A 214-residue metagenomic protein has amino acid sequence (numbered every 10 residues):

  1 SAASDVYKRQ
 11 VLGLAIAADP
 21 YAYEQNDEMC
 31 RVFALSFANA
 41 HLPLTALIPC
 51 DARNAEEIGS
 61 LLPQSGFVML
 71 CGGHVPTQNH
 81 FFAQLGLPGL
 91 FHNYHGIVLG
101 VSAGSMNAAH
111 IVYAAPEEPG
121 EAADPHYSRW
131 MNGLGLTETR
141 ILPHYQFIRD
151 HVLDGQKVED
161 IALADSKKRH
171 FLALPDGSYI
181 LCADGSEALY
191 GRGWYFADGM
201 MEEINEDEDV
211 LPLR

Functional and structural regions predicted by a protein language model:
A2-Y7: Short, small-residue-biased leader/transition segments that mark boundaries at the very start of proteins
K8-L44: N-terminal low-complexity or amphipathic/hydrophobic leaders
H41, L70-P76, R140-H144: Short, basic, glycine/proline-bearing loop/turn elements
P49-V98: Flexible gly/pro-rich beta->alpha loop and the following alpha-helix that scaffold active-site loops
N79-D150: Class I SAM-dependent methyltransferase SAM-binding "motif I" and its flanking Rossmann-like core
G135-G177, L181-A183, Y190-R192: Conserved anion/nucleotide-ligand pocket segment
G177, A183-S186, Y190-R214: A conserved C-terminal secondary-structure "cap"
